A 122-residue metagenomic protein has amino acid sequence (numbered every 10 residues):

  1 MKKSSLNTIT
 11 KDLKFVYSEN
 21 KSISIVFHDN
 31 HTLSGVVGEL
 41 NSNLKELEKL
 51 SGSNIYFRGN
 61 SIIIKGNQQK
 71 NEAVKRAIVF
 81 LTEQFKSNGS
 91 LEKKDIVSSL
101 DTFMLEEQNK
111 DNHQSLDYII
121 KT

Functional and structural regions predicted by a protein language model:
M1-V16: Acidic, low-complexity intrinsically disordered tails
F15-G35: Short glycine-/aliphatic-rich beta-strand segments at the starts of folded cytosolic domains
T32-K49: Short amphipathic alpha-helix segments
N43, L50, F80-Q84: Conserved short hydrophobic interaction patches
K49-S51, R58: N-terminal assembly/transducer modules of large multi-domain enzymes, emphasizing dimerization/partner-binding
Y56-I119: Interdomain "pre-motor" coupling segment immediately N-terminal to P-loop NTPase/helicase cores
T122: Glycine-rich adenosyl-nucleotide cofactor-binding module
